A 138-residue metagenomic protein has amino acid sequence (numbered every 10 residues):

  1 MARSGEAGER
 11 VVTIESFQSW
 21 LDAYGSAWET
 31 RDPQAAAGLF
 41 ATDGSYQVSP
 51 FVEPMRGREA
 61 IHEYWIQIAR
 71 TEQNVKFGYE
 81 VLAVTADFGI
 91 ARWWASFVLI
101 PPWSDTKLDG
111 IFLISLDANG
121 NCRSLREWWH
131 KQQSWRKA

Functional and structural regions predicted by a protein language model:
A2-V11, S16, D32, H62-A138: A beta-strand edge to alpha-helix "cap/lid" segment located at domain peripheries
G8, S45-R56, I68-R70: A short gly/proline-enriched turn/hairpin at secondary-structure junctions
S16-A27: Solvent-exposed, amphipathic alpha-helical segments
G25, P50, V81-A83: Structured beta->alpha junctions
A27, L39, I68: Short alpha-helical functional segments enriched in proximate histidine and acidic residues
T30-S45: Short, well-ordered alpha-helical segments enriched in acidic and aromatic residues
